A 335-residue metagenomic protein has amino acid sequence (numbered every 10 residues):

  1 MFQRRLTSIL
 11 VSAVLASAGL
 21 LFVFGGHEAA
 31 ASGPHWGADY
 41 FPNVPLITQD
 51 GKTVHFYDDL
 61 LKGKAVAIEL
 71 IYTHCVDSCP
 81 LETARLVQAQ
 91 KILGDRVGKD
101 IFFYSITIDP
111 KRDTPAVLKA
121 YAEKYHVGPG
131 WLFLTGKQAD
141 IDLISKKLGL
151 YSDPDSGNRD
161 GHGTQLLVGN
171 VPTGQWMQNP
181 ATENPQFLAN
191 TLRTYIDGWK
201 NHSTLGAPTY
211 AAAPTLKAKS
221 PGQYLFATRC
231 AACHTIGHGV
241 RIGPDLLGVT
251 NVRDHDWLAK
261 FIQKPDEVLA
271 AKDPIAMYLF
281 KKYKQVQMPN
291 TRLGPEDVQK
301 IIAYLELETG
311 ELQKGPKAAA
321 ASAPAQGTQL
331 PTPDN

Functional and structural regions predicted by a protein language model:
M1-T48, D140-Y195, T328-N335: N-terminal targeting signals for export/organelle localization
F56-P80, L86: Short active-site neighborhood of thiol/selenol oxidoreductases, capturing the structured segment around
V76-C79, L166, G222, F226-I236 (+3 more regions): The canonical Cys-X-X-Cys-His
T83-V127, W131-L134, Q138-L143, D254: Structural microenvironment flanking redox-active thiols in thiol-disulfide oxidoreductases
A120-G163, I275-Q287: Short, internal strand/loop/helix patches that form the active-site neighborhood or redox-interaction surface
D140, I144, G163-Q165, G169-G174 (+3 more regions): C-terminal capping alpha-helices of c-type cytochrome domains
G198-L225, I242: Electrostatic cytochrome c docking/interface patches
T235-E267: Gly/Gly-Pro-rich "capping" loops immediately C-terminal to redox-active cysteine motifs in periplasmic/lumenal
